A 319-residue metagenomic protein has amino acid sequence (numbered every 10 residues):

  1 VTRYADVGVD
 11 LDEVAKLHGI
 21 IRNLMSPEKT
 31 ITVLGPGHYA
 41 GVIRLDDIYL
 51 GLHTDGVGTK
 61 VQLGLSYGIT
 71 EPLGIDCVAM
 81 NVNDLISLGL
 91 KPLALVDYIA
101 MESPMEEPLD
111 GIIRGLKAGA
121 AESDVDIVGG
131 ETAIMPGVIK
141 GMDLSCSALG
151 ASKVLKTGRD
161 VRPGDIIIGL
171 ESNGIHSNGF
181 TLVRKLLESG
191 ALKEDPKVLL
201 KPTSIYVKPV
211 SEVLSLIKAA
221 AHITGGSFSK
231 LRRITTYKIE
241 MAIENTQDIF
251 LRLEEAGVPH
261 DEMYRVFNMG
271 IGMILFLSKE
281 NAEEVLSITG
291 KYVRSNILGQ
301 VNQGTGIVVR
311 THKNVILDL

Functional and structural regions predicted by a protein language model:
V1-I86, D124-V128, G169, Q300: N-terminal glycine-rich phosphate/pyrophosphate-binding loops that anchor nucleotide-derived ligands and cofactors
T2-G8, N23, E107-D126, M135 (+4 more regions): Glycine-/charge-enriched secondary-structure boundary and capping motifs
P27-I31, L155, P259-M263: Active-site phosphate-binding and catalytic loops of NTP-dependent enzymes
R44-Y49, V57, C77, K91-T181 (+2 more regions): Glycine-rich anion-binding loops of enzyme active sites
G56-T59, S87-P92, E188-S189, G226: Short connector loops/turns at beta-strand edges and beta->alpha or beta->beta junctions
N83-K91, I234, S278: Alpha-helix C-terminal capping segments
F180-A191: Short, compositionally biased
